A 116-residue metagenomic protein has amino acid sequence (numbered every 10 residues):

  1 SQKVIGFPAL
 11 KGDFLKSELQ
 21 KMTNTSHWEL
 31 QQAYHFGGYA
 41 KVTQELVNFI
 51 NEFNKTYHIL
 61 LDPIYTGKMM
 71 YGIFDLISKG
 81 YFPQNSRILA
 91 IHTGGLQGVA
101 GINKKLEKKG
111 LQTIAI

Functional and structural regions predicted by a protein language model:
S1-F36, I91-I116: Glycine-rich phosphate/pyrophosphate-binding loop at beta-loop-alpha junctions
H27, Q31-Q84: Active-site-adjacent helical/loop segments in soluble small-molecule enzymes
N48, Y65-G72, Q84-E107: ATP/nucleoside-binding phosphotransfer catalytic cores, i.e., glycine-rich phosphate-binding loops
